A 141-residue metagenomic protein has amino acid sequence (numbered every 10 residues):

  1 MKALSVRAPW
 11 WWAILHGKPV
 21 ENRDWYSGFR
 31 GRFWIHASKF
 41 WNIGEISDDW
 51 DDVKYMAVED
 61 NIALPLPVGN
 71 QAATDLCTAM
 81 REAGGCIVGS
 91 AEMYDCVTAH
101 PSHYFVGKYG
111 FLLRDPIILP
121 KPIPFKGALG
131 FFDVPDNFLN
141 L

Functional and structural regions predicted by a protein language model:
M1-L141: Structured alpha/beta reader/binder surfaces that contact nucleic acids or chromatin modification marks
